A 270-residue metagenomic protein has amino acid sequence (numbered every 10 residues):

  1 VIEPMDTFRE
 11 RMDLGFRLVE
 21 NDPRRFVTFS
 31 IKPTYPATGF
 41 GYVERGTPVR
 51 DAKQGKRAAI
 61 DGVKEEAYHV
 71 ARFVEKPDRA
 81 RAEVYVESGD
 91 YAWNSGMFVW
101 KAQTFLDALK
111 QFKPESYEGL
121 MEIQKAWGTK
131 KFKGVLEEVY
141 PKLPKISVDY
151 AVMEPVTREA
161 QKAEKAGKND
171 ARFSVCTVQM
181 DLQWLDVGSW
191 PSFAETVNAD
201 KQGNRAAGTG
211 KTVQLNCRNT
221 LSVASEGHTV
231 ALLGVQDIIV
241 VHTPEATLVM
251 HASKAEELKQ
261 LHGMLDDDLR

Functional and structural regions predicted by a protein language model:
V1-Q54, W100, D107-F112: Conserved beta-loop-beta/alpha segment of the NTase-like Rossmann-fold superfamily that binds/positions NTPs
F16-P23, T47, P77, V86-D90 (+3 more regions): Short, well-ordered alpha-helical segments in soluble proteins
D22-F26, T38-G39, A67-V70, N94 (+4 more regions): Short coil/turn connectors at secondary-structure junctions
T28-K32, V74, V99, H242 (+1 more regions): Short beta-strand segments
G39-F40, A67, K76, Q103: Nucleotide-activated chemistry modules centered on ATP-dependent adenylation/adenylyltransferase
G46-A92: A short, charged helix-loop
G89-A102: Short loop-to-beta-strand entry elements in the cores of soluble alpha/beta enzymes
W100-R270: Left-handed beta-helix
